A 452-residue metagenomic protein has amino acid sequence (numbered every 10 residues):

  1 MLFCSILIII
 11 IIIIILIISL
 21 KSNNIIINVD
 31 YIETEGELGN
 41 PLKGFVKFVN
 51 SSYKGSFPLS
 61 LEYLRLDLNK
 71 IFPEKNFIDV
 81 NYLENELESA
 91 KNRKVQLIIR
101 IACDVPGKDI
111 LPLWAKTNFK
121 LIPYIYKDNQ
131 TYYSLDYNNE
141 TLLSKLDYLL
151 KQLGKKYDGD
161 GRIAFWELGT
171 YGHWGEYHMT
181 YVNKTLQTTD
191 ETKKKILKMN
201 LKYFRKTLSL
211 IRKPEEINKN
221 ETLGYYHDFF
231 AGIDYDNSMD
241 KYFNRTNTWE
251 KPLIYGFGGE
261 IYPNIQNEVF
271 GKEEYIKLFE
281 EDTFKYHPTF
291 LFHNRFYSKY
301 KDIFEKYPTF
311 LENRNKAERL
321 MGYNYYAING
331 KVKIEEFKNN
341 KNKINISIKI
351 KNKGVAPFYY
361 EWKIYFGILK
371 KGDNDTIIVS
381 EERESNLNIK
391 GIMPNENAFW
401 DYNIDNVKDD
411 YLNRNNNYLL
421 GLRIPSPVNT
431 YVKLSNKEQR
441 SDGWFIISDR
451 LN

Functional and structural regions predicted by a protein language model:
M1-S22: Alpha-helical transmembrane segments in eukaryotic/viral proteins
I25-N138, L142, F230, I254-F310: N-terminal substrate-binding region of glycoside hydrolase catalytic domains
N40-Y53, S60, L64, T207 (+3 more regions): Catalytic domains of carbohydrate-active enzymes that cleave complex glycans
E62, A90, L153, W166 (+2 more regions): Conserved, mostly hydrophobic/aromatic
I122-K127, K184-L210, G224-K241: Acidic, His- and aromatic-enriched active-site or binding-groove loops in soluble protein domains that engage sugars
Y124-L142, L149-L186: Active-site groove signature of glycoside hydrolases
R162-W174, K193-E221: Aromatic-lined carbohydrate-recognition surfaces of secreted/lumenal glycan-active proteins
R319-N452: Extracellular/luminal regions of secreted and cell-surface proteins that mediate adhesion/ECM remodeling
